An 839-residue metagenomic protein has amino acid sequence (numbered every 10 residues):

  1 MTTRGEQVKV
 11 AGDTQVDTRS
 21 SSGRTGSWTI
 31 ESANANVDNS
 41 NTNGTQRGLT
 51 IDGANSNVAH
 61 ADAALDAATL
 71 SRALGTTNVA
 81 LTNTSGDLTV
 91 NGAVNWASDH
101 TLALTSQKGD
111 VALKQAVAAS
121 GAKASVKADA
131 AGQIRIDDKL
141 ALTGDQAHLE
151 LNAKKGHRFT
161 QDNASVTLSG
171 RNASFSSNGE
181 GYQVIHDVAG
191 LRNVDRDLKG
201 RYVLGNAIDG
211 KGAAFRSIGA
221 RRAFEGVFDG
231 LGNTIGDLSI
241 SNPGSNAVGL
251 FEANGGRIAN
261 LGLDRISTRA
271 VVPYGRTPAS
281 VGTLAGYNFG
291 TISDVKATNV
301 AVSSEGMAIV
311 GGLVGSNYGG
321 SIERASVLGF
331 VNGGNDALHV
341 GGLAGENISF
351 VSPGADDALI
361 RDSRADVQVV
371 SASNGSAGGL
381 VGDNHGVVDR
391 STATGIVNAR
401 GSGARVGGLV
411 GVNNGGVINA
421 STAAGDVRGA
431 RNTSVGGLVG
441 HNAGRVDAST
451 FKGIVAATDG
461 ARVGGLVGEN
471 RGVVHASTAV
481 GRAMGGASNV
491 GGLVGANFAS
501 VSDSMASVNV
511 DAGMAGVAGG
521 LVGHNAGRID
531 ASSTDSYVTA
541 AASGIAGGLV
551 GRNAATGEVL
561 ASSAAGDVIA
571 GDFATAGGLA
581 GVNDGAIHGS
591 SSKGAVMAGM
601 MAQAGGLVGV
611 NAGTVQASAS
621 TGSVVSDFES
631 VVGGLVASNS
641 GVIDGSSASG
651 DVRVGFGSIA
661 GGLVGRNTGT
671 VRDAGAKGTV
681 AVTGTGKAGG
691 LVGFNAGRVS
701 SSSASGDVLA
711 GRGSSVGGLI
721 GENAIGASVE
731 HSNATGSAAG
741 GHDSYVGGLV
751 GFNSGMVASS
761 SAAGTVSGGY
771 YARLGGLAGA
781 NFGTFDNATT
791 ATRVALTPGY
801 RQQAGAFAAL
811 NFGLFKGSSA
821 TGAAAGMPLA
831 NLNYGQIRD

Functional and structural regions predicted by a protein language model:
M1-G26, L140-L142, Q146: Repeat-solenoid scaffold signature
K9, S32-N34: Alpha-helical scaffold domains
A35-D839: Surface-exposed repetitive/solenoidal architectures
